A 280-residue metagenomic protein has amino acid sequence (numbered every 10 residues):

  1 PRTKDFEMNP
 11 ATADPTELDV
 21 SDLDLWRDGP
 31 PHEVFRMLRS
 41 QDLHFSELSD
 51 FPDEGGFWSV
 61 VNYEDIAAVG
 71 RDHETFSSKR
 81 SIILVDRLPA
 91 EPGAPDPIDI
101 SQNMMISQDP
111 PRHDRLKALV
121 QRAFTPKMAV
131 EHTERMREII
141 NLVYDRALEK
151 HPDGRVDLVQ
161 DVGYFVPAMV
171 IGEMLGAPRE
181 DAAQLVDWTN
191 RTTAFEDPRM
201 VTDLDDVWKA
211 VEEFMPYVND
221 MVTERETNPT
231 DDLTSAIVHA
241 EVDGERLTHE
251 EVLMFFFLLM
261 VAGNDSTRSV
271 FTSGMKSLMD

Functional and structural regions predicted by a protein language model:
R2-D280: Cytochrome P450
